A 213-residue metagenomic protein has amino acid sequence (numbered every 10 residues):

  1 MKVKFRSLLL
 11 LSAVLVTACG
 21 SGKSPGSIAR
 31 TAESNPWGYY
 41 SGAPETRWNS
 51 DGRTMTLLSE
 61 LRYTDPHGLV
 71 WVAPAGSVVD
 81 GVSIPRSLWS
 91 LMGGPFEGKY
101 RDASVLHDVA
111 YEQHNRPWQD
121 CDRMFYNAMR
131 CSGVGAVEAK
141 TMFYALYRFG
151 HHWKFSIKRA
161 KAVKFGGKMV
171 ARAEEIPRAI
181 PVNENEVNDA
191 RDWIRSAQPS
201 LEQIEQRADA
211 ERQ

Functional and structural regions predicted by a protein language model:
M1-L8: Bacterial N-terminal signal peptides that target proteins for export
V16-A18: C-terminal motif of bacterial Sec signal peptides marking the signal peptidase cleavage site
G20-Q213: Extended terminal accessory/targeting regions
